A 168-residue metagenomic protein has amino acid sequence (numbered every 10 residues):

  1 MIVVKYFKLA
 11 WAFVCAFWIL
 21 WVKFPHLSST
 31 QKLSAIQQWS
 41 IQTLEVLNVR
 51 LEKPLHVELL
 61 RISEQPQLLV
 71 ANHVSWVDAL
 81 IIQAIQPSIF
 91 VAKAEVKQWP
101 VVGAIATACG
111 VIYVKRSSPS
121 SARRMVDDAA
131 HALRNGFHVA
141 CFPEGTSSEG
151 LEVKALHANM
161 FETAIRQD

Functional and structural regions predicted by a protein language model:
M1-K53, A104-A108: A transmembrane-helix-recognition feature enriched in membrane-embedded lipid enzymes and envelope glyco-/phospholipid
V46-D168: Soluble catalytic domains of membrane acyltransferases
